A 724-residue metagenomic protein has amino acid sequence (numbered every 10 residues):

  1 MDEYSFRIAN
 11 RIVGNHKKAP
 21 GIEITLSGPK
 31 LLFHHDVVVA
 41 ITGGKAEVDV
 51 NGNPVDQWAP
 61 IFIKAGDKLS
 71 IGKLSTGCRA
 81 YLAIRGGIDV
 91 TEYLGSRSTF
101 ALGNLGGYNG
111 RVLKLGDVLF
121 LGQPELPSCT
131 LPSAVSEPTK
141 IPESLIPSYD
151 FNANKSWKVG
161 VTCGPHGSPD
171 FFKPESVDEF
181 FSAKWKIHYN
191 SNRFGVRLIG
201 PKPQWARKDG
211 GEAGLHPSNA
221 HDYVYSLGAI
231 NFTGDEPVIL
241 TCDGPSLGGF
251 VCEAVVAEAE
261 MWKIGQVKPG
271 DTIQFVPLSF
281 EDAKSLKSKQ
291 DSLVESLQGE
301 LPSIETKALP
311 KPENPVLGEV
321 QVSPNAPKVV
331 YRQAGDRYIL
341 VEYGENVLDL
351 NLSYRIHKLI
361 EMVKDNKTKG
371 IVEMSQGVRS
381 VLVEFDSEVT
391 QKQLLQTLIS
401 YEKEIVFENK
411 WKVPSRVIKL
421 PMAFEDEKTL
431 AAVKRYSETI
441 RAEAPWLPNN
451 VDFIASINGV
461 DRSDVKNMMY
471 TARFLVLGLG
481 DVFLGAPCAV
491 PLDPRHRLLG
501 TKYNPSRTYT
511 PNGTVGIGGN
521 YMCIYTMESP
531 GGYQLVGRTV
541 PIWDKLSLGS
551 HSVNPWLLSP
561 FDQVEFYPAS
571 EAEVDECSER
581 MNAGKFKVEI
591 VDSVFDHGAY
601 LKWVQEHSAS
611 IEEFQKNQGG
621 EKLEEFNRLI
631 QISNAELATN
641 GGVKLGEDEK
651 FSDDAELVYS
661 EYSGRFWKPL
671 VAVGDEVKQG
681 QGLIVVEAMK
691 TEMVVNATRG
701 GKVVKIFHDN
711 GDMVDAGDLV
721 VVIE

Functional and structural regions predicted by a protein language model:
M1-D648, A716: Conserved "landmark" site that anchors the functional core of diverse proteins
V55, I63, L113, V267 (+7 more regions): Hydrophobic beta-strand core residues of beta-sandwich domains
D67, R379, Y662, V673 (+3 more regions): A generic "binding-loop/recognition-motif" signal
L119-F120, G270, D675-N696, D715-E724: Short hydrophobic beta/alpha edge segments that flank linear recognition/processing sites
G164, I199-P201, N520, E661-S663 (+3 more regions): A structural micro-motif recognizing beta-strand termini and the immediately following turn/loop segments
E260, G265, H551, W667-E676 (+2 more regions): Short histidine-centered loop motifs in beta-beta connectors
G641-I684, V694, G700: Acidic, low-complexity mobile loops and tails
